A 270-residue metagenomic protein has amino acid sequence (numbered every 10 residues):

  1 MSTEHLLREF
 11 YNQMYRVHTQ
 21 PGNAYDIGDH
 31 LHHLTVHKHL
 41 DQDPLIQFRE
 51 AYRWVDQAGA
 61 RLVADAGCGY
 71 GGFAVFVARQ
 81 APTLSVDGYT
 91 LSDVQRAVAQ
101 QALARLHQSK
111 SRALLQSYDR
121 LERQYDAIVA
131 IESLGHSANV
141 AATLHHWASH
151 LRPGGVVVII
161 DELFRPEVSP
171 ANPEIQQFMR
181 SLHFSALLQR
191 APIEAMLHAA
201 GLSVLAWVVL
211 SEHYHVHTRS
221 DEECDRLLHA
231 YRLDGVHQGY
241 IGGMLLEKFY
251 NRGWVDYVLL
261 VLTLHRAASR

Functional and structural regions predicted by a protein language model:
M1-Q20: N-terminal auxiliary segments of SAM/dcSAM-dependent transferases
D41-G59: Conserved alpha-helix/loop element of class I SAM-dependent methyltransferases that forms part of the SAM/SAH-binding
A64, G72-L115: Class I SAM-dependent methyltransferase SAM/SAH-binding core
V129: A conserved beta-strand element that flanks and buttresses the S-adenosyl-L-methionine
A141-P153: A short glycine-rich, Lys/Arg-flanked "PGG" loop and its adjoining helix->strand segment in the class I
G155-D161: Conserved beta-strand signature within the Rossmann-like core of class I S-adenosyl-L-methionine
L163-F184: Short, glycine-/aromatic-enriched active-site segment of Class I SAM-dependent methyltransferases
S185-G201: Short alpha-helix
